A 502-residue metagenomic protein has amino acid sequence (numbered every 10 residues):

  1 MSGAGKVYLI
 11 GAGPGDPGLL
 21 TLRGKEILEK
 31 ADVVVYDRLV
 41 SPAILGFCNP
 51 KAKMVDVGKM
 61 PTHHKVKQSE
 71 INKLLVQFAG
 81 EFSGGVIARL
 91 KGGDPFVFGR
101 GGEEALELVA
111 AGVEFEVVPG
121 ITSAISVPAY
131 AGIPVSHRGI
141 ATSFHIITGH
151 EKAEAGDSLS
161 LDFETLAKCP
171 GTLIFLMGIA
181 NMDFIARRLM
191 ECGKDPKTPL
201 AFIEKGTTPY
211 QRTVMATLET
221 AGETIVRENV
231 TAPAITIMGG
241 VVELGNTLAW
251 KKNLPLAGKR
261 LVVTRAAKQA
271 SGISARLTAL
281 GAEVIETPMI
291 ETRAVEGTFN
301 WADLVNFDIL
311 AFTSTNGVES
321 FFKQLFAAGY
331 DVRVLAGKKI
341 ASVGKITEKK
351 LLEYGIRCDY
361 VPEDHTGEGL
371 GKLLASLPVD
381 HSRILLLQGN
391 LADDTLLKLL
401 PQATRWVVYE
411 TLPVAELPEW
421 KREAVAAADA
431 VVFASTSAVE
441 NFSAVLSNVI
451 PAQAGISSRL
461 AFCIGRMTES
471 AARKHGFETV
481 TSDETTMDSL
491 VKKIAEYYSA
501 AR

Functional and structural regions predicted by a protein language model:
M1-G3, E26-I27, F47, E81-F82 (+10 more regions): Solvent-exposed alpha-helices and their adjacent loops that cap or buttress functional pockets in soluble metabolic
M1-P17, L22-I121, R227, A234 (+2 more regions): Class I S-adenosyl-L-methionine
S2-A12, D56-P61, H145-H150, V284-I290 (+1 more regions): Short, basic, glycine/proline-bearing loop/turn elements
K6-L9, D32-V33, A52-V55, G84-R89 (+12 more regions): Structural motif
G15, A52, P61, K67-S83 (+2 more regions): Signature of uroporphyrinogen-III synthase
F82, E107-A110, S126-A129, V135 (+3 more regions): Acidic, glycine-enriched active-site microenvironments
D94-C169, V214, Y360-T366: Class I SAM-dependent methyltransferase SAM-binding "motif I" and its flanking Rossmann-like core
E154-A201: Conserved anion/nucleotide-ligand pocket segment
